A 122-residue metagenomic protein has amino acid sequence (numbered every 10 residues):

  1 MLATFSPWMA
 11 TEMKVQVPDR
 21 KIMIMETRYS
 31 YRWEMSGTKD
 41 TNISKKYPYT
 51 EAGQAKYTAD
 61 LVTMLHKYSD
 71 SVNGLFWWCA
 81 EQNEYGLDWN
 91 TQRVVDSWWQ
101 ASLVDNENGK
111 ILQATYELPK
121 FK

Functional and structural regions predicted by a protein language model:
M1-N42, A59-K67, V72, S97: Glycoside hydrolase catalytic-domain groove-lining segments
E34-Y57, M64-K122: Aromatic-rich peripheral "rim/lid" segments of glycoside hydrolase catalytic domains that contact and position glycan
